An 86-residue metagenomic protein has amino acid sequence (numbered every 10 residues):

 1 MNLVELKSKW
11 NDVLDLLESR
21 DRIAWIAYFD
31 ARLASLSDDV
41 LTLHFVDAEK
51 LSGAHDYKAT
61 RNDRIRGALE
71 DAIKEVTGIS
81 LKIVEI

Functional and structural regions predicted by a protein language model:
M1-I86: Intrinsically disordered, low-complexity basic tails and flexible linkers associated with large NTP-driven
